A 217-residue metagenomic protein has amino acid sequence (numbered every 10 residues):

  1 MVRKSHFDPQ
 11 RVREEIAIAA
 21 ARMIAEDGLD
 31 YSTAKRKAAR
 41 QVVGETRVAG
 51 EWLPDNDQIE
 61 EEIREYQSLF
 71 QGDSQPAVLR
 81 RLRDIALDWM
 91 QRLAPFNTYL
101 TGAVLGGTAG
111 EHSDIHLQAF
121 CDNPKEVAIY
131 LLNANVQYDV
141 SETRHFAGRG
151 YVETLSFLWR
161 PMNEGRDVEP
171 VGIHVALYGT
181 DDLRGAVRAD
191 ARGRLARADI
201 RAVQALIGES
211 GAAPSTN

Functional and structural regions predicted by a protein language model:
V2-G28, S32-E111, C121-N217: Catalytic core of pol beta-like nucleotidyltransferases
